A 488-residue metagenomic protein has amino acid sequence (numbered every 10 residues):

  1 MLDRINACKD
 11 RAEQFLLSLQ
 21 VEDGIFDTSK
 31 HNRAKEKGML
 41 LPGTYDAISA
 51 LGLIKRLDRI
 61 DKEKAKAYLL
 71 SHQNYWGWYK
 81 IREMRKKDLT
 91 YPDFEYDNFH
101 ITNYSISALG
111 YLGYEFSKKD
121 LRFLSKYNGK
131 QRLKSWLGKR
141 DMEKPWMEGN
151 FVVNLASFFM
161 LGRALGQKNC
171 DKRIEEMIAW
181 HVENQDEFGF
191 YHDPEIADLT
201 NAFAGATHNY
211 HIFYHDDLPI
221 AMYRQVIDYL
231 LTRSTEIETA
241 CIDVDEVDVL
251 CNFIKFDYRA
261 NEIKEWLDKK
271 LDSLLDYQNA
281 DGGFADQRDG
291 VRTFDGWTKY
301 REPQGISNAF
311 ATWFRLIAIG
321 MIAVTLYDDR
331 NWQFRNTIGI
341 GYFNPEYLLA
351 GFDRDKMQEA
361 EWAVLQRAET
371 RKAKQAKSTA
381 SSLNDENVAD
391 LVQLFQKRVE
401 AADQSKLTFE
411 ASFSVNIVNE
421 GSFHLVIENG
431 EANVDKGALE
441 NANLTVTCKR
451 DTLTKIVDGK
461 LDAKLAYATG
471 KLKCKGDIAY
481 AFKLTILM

Functional and structural regions predicted by a protein language model:
M1-N74, K87-D97, I101-Q167, K172 (+2 more regions): Terminal, non-catalytic domain-edge segments
F26, Y191, G282-F284, S422-F423 (+1 more regions): Hydrophobic residues embedded in beta-strands of well-ordered beta-sheets
Y79-K80: Eukaryote-specific, intrinsically disordered low-complexity regulatory segments in nuclear proteins, enriched
K144-H208: Loop-centered beta-sheet repeat module
F188, L231-S234: Acidic/His metal-coordination segments adjacent to aromatic residues that form catalytic metal sites in metalloenzymes
P194-D198, S234, E238-C241: Alpha-solenoid helical repeat architecture
A368-M488: Feature captures hydrophobic
